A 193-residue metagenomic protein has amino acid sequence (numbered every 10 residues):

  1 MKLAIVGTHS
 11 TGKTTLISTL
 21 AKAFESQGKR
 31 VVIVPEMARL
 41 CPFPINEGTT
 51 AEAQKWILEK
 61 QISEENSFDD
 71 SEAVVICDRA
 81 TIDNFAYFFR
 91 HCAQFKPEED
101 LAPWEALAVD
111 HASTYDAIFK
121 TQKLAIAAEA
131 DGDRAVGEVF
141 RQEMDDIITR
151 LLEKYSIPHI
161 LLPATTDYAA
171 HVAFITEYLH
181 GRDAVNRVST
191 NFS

Functional and structural regions predicted by a protein language model:
I5: Hydrophobic anchor at the beta1->P-loop junction of P-loop NTPases
H9: The conserved Walker
K13: Conserved lysine of the Walker
A21-I62: Conserved substrate/cofactor phosphate-moiety recognition/catalytic segment in nucleotide-dependent phosphotransferases
E36-A38, R79-T81, K120-A125: Short loop/turn segments at strand-loop or loop-helix junctions that form parts of catalytic or ligand-binding pockets
N46-H91, K96: Conserved nucleotide-sensing/catalytic segment adjacent to the nucleotide-binding pocket in NTP-handling enzymes
C92-A170, D183-S189: A glycine- and Lys/Arg-enriched "phosphate-lid" helix/loop adjacent to the NTP-binding pocket of small-molecule kinases
